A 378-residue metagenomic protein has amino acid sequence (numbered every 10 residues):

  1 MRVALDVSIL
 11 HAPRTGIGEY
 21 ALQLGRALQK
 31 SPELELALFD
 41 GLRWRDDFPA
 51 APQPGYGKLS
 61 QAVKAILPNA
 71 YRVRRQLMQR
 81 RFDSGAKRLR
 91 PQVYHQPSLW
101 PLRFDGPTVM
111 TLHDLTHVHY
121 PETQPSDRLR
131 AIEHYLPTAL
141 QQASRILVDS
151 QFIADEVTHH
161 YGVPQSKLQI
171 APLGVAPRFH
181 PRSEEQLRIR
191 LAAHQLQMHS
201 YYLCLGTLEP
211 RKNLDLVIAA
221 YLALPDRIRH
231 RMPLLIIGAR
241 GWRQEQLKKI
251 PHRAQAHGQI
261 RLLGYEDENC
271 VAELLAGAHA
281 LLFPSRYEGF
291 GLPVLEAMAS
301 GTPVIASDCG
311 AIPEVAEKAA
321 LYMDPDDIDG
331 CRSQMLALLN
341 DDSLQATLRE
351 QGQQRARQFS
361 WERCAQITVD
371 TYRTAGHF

Functional and structural regions predicted by a protein language model:
M1-F378: Carbohydrate transferase catalytic cores enriched for Leloir-type hexosyltransferases
